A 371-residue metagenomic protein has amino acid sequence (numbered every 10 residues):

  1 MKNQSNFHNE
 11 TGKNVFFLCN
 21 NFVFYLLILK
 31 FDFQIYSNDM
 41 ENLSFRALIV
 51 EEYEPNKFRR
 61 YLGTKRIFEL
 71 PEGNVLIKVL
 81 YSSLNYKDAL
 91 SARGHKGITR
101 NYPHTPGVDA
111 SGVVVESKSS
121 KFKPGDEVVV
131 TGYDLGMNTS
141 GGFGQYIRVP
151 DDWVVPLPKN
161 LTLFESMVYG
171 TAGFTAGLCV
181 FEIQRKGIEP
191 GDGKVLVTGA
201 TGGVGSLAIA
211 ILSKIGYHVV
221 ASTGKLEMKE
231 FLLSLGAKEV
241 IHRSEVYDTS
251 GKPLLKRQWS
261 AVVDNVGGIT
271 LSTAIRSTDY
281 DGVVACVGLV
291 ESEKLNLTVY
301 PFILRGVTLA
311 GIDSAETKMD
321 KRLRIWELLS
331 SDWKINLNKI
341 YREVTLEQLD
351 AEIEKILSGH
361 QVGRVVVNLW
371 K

Functional and structural regions predicted by a protein language model:
E41, F68-L84, H95-L135: Glycine-rich beta-strand-centered segment in the early N-terminal region that forms part of a ligand/cofactor-binding
L43, D320-K371: C-terminal hydrophobic helical "lid"/dimerization subdomain of Rossmann-like NAD(P)H-dependent oxidoreductases
T131-L196: NAD(P)H dinucleotide-binding glycine-rich loop of Rossmann-like/cofactor-binding domains, especially the beta1-alpha1
G173, G199-S206, G267: Glycine-rich NAD(P) Rossmann-fold beta1-alpha1 loop
S213-I269: Adenosine-nucleotide cofactor-binding segment
I269-I335, W370-K371: Glycine-rich phosphate-binding loop and adjacent beta-alpha segment of Rossmann(oid) nucleotide-cofactor-binding
